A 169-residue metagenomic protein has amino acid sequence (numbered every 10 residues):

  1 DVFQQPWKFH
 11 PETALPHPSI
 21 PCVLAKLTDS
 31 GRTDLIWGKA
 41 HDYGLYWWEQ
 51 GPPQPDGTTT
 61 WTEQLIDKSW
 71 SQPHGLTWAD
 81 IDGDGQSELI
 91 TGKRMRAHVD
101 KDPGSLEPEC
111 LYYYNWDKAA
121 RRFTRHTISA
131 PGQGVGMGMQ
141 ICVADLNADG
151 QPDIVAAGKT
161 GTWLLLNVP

Functional and structural regions predicted by a protein language model:
D1-P169: Beta-propeller-forming repeat regions
